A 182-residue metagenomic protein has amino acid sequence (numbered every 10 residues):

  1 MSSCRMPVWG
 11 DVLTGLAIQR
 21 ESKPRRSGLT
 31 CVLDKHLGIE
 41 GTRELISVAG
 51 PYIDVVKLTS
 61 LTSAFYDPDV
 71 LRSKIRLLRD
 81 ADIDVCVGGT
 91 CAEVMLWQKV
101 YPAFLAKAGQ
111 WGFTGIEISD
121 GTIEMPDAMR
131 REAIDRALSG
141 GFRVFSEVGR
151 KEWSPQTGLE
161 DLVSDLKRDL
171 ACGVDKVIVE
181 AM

Functional and structural regions predicted by a protein language model:
S2-I75: Conserved N-terminal beta1-alpha1 strand-loop-helix module at the mouth
G15-G28, D80-V87, D135-S154: N-terminal small/glycine-rich loop or linker at the start of catalytic domains across soluble metabolic enzymes
S27-L33, D54-L58, V85-G89, I116-I118 (+2 more regions): Hydrophobic faces of well-ordered beta-strands that scaffold small-molecule active sites in alpha/beta enzyme cores
H36, M95-L96, E147-K151: Glycine-rich beta-to-alpha transition loops that act as phosphate-gripper elements at the mouths of alpha/beta enzyme
E40, A64-L77, V94-F104, G121-F142 (+1 more regions): Active-site-adjacent beta->alpha loops and helix N-cap segments on the catalytic face of soluble alpha/beta enzymes
L45-A49, L78, K107-W111, A137 (+1 more regions): Generic structural signal for hydrophobic
V87-A108, G115: Hydrophobic/aromatic-rich structural module bridging two neighboring secondary-structure elements via a short loop
W111-M182: Conserved anion-binding
